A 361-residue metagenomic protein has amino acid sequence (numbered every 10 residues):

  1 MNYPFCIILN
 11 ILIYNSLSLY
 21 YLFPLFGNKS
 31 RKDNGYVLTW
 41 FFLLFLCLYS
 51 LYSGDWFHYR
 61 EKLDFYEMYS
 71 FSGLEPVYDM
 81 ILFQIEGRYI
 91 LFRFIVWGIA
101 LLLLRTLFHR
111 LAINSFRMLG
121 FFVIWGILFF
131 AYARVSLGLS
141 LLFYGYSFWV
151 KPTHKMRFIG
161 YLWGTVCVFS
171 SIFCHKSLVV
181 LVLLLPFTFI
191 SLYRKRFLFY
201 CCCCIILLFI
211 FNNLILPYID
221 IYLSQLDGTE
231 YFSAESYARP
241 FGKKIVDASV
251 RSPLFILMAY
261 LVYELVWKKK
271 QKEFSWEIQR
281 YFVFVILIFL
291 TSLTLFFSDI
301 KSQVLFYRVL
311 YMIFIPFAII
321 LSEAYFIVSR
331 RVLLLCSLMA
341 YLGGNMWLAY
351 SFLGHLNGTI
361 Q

Functional and structural regions predicted by a protein language model:
M1-F42: Start-transfer (signal-anchor) and selected internal transmembrane alpha helices of multi-pass inner/ER membrane
N34, R105-I124: Transmembrane-helix signature of polytopic, membrane-embedded enzymes that assemble or transfer cell-envelope glycans
N34, Y52-D79, V182-I313, S351 (+1 more regions): Alpha-helical transmembrane segments and terminal signal-anchor/GPI-anchor hydrophobic tails, characterized by long
F94-R110: Transmembrane-helix motifs of polytopic, lipid-linked glycan transferases
S115-Y132, S136-G145, S177: Membrane-embedded helix bundles of polyisoprenyl
W125-L128, Y161-F187: Membrane-interface alpha helices of multi-pass inner-membrane proteins
L142-G160: Membrane-interface transmembrane helices that cradle and orient dolichyl/undecaprenyl
F199-C203, S329-W347: Signature aromatic-anchored transmembrane alpha helix within multi-pass, membrane-resident enzymes that catalyze glycan
